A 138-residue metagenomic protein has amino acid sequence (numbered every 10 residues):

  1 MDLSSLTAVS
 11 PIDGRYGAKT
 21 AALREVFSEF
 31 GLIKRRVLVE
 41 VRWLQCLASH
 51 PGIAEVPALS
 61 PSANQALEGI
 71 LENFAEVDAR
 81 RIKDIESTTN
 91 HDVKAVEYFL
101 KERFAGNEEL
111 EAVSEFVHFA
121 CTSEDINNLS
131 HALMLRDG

Functional and structural regions predicted by a protein language model:
M1-G138: A helix-coil-helix interface module used to build multimeric assemblies and to scaffold catalytic/cofactor sites
